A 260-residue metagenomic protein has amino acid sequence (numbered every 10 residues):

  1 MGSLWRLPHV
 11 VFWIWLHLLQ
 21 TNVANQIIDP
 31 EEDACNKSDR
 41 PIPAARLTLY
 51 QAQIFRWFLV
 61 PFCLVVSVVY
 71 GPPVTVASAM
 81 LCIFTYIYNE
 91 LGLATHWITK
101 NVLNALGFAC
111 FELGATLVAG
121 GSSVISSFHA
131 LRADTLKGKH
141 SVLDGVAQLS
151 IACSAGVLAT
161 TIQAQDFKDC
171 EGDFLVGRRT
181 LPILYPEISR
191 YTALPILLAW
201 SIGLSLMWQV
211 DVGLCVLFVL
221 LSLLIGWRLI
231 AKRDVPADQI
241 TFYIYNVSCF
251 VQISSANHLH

Functional and structural regions predicted by a protein language model:
M1-H260: Multi-pass alpha-helical membrane architecture of UbiA-family and related isoprenoid/lipid prenyltransferases
